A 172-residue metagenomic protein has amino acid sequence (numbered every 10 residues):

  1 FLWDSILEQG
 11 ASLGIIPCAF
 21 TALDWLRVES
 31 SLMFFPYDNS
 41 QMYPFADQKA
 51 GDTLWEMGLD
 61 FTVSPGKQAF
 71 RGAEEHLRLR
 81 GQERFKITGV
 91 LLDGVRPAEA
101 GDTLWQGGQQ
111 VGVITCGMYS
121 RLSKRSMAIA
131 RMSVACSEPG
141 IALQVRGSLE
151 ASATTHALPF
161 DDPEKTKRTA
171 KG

Functional and structural regions predicted by a protein language model:
F1-G172: Conserved, structured C-terminal
